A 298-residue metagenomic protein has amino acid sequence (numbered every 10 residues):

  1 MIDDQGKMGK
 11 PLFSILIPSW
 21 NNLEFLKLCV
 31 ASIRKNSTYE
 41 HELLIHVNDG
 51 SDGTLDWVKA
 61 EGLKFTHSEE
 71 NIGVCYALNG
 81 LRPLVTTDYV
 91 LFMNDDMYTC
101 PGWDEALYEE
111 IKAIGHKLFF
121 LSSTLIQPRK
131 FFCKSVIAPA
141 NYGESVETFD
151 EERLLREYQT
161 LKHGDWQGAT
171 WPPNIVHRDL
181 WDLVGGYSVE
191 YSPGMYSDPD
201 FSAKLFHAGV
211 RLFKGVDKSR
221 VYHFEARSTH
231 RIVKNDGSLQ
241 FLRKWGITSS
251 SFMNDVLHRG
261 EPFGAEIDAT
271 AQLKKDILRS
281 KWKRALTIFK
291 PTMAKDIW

Functional and structural regions predicted by a protein language model:
A31-E40: Short, acidic, metal-binding catalytic loop of nucleotide-sugar glycosyltransferases
Y39, V47-L55: A conserved acidic beta->alpha catalytic loop
S68-V85: Glycine-rich, basic loop-to-helix element that forms the pyrophosphate-binding segment of sugar-nucleotide handling
V90: Short aromatic/hydrophobic "clamp" motif used to bind/position activated sugar donors
Y98, Q167-P173, R178, D182-G215 (+1 more regions): Donor nucleotide-sugar recognition loop
P101-Y142: Conserved donor NDP-sugar-binding/catalytic core segment of glycosyltransferases
I126-P128, S192, K214-I232, Q240: Active-site donor/metal-binding and catalytic loop motifs of nucleotide-sugar-dependent glycosylation enzymes
S145, L154-D179: A recurrent flexible, glycine/aromatic-enriched loop bordering the glycosyltransferase active site that acts as
